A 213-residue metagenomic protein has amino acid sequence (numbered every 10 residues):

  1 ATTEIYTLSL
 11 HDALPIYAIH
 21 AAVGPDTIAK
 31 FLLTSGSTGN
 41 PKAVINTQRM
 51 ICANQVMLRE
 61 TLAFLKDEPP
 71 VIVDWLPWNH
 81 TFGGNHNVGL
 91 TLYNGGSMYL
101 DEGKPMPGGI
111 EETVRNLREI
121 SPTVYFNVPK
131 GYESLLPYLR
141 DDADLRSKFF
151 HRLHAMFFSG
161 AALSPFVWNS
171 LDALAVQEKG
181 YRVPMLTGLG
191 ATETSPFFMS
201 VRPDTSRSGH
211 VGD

Functional and structural regions predicted by a protein language model:
A1-D12: Single conserved hydrophobic/aromatic residue that forms the stacking wall/gate of nucleotide- or nucleobase-binding
T7-L8, A22, I45, F126: Short aromatic/basic micro-patch
L10-A13, A18, E68, N94 (+1 more regions): Conserved adenylate-forming
Y17-D26, F31-D74, E178, D204: Conserved adenylate-forming
L33, L90, N116: Hydrophobic/aromatic ligand-binding patch that stacks against planar heteroaromatic rings of cofactors or nucleotides
G36-G39, H80, M106, E193: Active-site proximal helix/loop that lines the substrate pocket of Rossmann-like NAD(P)-dependent oxidoreductase domains
T38-P41, I45, N85, A162 (+2 more regions): Gly/Ser/Thr-rich beta-alpha loop segments that engage phosphate groups in nucleotides
L62-P105, N127: Conserved AMP-binding loop of ANL adenylate-forming enzymes
